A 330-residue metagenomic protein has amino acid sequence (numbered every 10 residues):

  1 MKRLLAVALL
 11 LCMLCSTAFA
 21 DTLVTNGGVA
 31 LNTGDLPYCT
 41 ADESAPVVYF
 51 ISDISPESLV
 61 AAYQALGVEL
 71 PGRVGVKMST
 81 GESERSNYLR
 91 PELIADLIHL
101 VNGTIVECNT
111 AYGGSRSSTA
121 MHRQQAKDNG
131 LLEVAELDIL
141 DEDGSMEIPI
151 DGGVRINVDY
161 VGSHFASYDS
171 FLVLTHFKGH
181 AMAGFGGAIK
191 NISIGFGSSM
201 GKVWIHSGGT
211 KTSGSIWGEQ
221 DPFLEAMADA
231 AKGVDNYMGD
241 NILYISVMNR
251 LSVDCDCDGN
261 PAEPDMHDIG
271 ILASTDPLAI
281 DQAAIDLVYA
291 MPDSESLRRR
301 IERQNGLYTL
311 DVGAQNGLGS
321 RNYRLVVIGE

Functional and structural regions predicted by a protein language model:
M1-L4, A8, A284: Positively charged n-region of N-terminal signal peptides that target proteins for export
A8-L9, S83: A periodicity- and composition-biased signal for non-globular, repetitive helical segments
L9, M13-T17: Hydrophobic core
A20: Conserved functional hotspot residues at active sites or interaction interfaces
G28, N32-E330: Extended, low-polarity segments enriched in aliphatic/aromatic residues
